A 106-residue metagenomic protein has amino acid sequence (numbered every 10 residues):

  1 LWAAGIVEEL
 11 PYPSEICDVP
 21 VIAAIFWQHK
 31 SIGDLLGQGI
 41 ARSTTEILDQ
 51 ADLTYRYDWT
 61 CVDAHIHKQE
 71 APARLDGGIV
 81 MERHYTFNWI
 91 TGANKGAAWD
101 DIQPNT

Functional and structural regions predicted by a protein language model:
L1-T106: Extended, charge-rich alpha-helical interface modules
